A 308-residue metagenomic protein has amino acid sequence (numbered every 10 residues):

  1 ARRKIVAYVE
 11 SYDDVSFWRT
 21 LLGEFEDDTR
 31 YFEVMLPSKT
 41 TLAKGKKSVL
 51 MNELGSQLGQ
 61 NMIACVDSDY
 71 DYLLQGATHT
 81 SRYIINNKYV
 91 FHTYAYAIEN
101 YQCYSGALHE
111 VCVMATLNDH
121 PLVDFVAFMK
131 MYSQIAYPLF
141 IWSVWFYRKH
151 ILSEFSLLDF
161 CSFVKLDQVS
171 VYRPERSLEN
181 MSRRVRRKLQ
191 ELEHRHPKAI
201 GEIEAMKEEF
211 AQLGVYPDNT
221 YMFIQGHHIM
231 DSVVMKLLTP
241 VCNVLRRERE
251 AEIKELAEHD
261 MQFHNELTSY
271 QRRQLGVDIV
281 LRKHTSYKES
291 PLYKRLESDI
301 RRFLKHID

Functional and structural regions predicted by a protein language model:
A1-D308: Acidic, divalent-metal-binding catalytic cores of TOPRIM and closely related two-metal-ion phosphodiester/pyrophosphate
